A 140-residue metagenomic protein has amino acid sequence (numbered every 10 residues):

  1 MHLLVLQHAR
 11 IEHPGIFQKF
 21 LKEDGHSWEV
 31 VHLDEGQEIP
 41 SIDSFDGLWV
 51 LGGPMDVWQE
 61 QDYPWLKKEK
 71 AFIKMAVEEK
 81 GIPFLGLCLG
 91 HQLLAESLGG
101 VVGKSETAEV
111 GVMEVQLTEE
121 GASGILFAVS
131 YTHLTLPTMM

Functional and structural regions predicted by a protein language model:
M1-E79: N-terminal beta1-alpha1 cap of cysteine-dependent amidohydrolase-like domains
A9, G15, T118-I125, T135: Secondary-structure junction/capping motif
E35, L117-E119, T138: Non-catalytic surface loops within mature trypsin-like serine protease
L51-G124: Cysteine-nucleophile active-site neighborhood
A128-V129: Cationic, amphipathic, low-complexity alpha-helical segments enriched in hydrophobics plus arginine/proline
H133-M140: Single conserved hydrophobic/aromatic residue that forms the stacking wall/gate of nucleotide- or nucleobase-binding
